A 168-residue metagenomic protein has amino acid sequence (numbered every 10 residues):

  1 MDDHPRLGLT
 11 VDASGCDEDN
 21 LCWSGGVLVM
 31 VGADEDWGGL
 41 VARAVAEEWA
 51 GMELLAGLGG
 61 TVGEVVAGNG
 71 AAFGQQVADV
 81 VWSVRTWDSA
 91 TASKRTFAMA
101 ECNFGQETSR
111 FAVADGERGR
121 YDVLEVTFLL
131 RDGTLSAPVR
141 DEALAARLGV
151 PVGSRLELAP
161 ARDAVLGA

Functional and structural regions predicted by a protein language model:
M1-T91: Anion-binding (especially nucleotide phosphate/pyrophosphate-binding) glycine-rich loop and adjoining beta-alpha core
K94-A168: Phosphate/pyrophosphate- and phosphate-bearing ligand-binding catalytic cores of soluble enzymes
